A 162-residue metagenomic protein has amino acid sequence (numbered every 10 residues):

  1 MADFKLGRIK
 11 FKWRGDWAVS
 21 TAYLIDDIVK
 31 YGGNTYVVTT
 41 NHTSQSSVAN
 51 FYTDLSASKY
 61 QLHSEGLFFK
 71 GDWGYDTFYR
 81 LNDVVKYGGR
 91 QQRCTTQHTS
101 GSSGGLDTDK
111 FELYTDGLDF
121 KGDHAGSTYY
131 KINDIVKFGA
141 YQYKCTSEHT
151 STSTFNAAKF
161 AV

Functional and structural regions predicted by a protein language model:
M1-V162: Tryptophan-rich substrate-binding surfaces of secreted polymer-degrading and adhesive proteins
